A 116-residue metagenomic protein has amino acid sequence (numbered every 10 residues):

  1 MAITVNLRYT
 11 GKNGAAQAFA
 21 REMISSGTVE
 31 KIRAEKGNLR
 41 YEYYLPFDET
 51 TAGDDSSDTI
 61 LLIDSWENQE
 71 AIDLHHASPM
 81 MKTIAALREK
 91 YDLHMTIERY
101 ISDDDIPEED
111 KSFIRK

Functional and structural regions predicted by a protein language model:
A2-T10, I63: Active-site-flanking beta-strand signature of metal-NTP-handling nucleotidyl enzymes and homologous cyclase-like
N13, E67-Q69, S78: Short loop-to-helix capping motifs
A15-R40, P79-A85: Short amphipathic alpha-helical segments
V29-L61: Short, glycine- and small/hydrophobic-rich beta-strand elements in well-ordered beta-sheets
K82, L87-M95, R99-S102: C-terminal structural segments of small proteins and small subunits
I101-K116: Acidic/histidine-enriched, glycine/proline-rich intrinsically disordered or flexible terminal extensions
